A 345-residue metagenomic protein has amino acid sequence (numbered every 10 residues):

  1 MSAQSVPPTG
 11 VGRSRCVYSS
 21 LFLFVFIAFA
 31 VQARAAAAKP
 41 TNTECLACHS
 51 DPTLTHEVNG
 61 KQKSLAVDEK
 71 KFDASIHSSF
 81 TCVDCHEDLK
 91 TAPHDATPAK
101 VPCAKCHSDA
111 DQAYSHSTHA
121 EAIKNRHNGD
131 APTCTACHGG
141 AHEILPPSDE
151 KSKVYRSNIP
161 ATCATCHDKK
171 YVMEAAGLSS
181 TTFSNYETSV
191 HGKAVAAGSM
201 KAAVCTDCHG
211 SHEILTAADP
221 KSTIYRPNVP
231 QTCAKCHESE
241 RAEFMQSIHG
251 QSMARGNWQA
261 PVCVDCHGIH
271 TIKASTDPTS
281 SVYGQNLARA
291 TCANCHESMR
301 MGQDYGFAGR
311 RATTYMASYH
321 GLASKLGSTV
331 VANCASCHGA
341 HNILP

Functional and structural regions predicted by a protein language model:
S2-S5, C16, V31-P345: Short sequence/structural segments immediately N-terminal
G10-G12: Residue-identity detector for glycine
S19-A30: Bacterial N-terminal signal peptides
